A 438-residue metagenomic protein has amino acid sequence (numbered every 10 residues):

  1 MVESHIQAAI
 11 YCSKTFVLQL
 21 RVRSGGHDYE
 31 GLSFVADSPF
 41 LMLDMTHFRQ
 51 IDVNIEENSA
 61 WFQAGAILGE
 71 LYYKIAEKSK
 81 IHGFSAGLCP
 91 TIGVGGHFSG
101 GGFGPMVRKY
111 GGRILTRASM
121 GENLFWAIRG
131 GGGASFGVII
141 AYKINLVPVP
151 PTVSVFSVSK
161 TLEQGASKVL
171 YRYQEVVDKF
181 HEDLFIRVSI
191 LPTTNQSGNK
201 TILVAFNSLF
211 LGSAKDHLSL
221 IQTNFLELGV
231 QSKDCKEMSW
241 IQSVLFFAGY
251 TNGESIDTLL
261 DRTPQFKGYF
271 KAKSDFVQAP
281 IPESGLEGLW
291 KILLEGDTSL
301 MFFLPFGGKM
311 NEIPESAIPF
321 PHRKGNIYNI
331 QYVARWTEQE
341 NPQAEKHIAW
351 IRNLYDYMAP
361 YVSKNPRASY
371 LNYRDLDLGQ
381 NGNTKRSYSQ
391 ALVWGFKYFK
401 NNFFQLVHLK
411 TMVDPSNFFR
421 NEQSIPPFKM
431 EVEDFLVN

Functional and structural regions predicted by a protein language model:
M1-N438: Soluble FAD-dependent oxygen oxidases
